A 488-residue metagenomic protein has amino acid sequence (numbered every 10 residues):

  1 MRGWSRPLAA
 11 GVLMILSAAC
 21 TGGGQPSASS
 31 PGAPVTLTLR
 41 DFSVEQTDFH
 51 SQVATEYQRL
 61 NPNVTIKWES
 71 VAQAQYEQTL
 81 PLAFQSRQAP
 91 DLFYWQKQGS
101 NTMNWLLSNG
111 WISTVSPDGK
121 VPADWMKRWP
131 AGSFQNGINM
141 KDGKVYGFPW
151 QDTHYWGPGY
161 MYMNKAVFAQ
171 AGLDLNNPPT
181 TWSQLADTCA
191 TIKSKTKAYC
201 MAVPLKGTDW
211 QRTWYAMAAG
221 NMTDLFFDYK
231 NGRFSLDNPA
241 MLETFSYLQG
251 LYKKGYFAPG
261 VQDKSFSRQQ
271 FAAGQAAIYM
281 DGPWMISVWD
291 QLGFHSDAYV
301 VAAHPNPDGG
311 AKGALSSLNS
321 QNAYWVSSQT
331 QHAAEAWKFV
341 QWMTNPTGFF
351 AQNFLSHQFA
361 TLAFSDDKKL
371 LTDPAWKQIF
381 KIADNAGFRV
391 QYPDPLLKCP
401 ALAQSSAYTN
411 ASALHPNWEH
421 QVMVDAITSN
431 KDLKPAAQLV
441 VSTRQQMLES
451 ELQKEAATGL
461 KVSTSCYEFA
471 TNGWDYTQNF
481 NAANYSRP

Functional and structural regions predicted by a protein language model:
W4-N109, V121-A123, L175, T347 (+2 more regions): Conserved N-terminal structural module of periplasmic/extracytoplasmic solute-binding proteins
S70-T79, T180-A186, G260-A273: Short helix-initiation/N-cap motifs at beta->coil->alpha
F84-K97, W111, T196-Y199, A273-G282: Alpha-to-beta junction loops
Q98-P158, V300-H304, N484-P488: Hinge/lid segment of periplasmic solute-binding proteins
S113-A131, P178, M222-E243, Q291-G293 (+2 more regions): Short, solvent-exposed loop/beta-turn-alpha elements that line the ligand-binding surface or hinge of extracytoplasmic
N139-H154, P158-G159, A169, S183-F234 (+1 more regions): Extracytoplasmic/periplasmic solute-binding protein
A186-T191, K230-G260, V300-P307: Glycine-centered hinge/linker elements that transmit conformational signals in sensory and ligand-binding systems
M285-H295, G309-N319, V326-N417, L460-V462 (+1 more regions): C-terminal lobe and pocket-closing loops of periplasmic/extracytoplasmic Venus-flytrap solute-binding proteins
